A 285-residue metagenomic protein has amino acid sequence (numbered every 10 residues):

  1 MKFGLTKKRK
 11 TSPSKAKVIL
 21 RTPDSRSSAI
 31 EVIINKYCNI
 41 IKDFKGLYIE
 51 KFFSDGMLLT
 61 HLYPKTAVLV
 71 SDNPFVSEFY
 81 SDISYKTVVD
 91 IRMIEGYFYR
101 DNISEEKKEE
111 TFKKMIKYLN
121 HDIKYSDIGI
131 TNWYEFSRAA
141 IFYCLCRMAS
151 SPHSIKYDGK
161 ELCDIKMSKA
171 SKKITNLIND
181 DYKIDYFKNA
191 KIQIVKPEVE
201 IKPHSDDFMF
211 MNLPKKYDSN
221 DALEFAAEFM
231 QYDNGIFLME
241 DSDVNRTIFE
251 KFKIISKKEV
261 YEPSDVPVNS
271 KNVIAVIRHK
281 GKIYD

Functional and structural regions predicted by a protein language model:
K2-V32, D90-D221: SAM-dependent nucleic-acid methyltransferase catalytic core
D24, K216-D285: Long, positively charged, glycine-interspersed low-complexity recognition regions
R26-F44: Conserved alpha-helix/loop element of class I SAM-dependent methyltransferases that forms part of the SAM/SAH-binding
D43-G46, P64, S205-D206, Y232-N234: A general structural motif
G46-I116, M167-S171: SAM cofactor-binding core of SAM-dependent methyltransferases, primarily the Rossmann-like beta-alpha-beta module
I49, V70, V195, D206 (+2 more regions): Active-site flanking residues adjacent to catalytic metal/cofactor-binding acidic residues
F52-M57, I178-D180, E240-V244: Short, polar loop motifs at secondary-structure junctions
M57-T60, V76-F79, S151-S154, I201 (+2 more regions): Short catalytic/ligand-binding loop motif for oxyanion handling, primarily in non-cytosolic enzymes, centered on
